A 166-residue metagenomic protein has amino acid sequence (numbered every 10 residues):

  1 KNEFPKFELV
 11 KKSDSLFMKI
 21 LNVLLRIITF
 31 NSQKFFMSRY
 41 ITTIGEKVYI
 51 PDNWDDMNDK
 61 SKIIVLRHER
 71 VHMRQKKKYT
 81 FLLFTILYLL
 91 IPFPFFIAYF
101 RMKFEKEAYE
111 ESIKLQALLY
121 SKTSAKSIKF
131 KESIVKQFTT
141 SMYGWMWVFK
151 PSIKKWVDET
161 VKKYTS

Functional and structural regions predicted by a protein language model:
K1-Y49: Auxiliary, metal-adjacent structural segments of Zn-dependent hydrolase domains
N2-E3, L83-S166: Metalloprotease/metallohydrolase-associated module, dominated by Zn2+-dependent proteases
I41, K47-L66: Short pre-active-site segment immediately N-terminal to the catalytic Zn-binding motif
E46, I63-K76, A108: Active-site recognition of the HExxH zinc-binding catalytic motif
Y79-T80: Alpha-helical oligomerization interface recognition
